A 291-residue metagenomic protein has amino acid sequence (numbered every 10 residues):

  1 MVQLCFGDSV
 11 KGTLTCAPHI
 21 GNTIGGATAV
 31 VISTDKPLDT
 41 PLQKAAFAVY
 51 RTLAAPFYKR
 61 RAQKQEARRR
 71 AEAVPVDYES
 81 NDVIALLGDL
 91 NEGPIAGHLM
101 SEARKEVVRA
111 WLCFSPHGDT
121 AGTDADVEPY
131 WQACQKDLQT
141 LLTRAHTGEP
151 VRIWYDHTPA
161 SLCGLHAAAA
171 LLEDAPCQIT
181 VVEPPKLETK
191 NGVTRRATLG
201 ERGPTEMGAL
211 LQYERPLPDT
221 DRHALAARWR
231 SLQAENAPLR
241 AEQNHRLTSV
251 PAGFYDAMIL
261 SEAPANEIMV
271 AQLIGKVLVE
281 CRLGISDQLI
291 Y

Functional and structural regions predicted by a protein language model:
M1-A125: A structured, charge-rich N-terminal accessory region that forms the first stable segment of a protein and links
S9, D89-L90, H157-T158, V182-N191: Short beta-alpha junction loops
G12-A17, I95-A96, S161-A169, K190-T194: A short acidic (Asp/Glu
L112-L165: Long, hydrophobic/aromatic-enriched structural stretches that serve as scaffold segments
A167-I179: A short alpha->loop->secondary-structure connector
T194-I268: A conserved mid-domain beta-alpha-beta active-site/ligand-binding segment of alpha/beta enzyme cores
A265-E280: Short acidic, hydrophobic short linear motifs in intrinsically disordered regions
R282-Y291: Charge-enriched amphipathic alpha-helical scaffolds
